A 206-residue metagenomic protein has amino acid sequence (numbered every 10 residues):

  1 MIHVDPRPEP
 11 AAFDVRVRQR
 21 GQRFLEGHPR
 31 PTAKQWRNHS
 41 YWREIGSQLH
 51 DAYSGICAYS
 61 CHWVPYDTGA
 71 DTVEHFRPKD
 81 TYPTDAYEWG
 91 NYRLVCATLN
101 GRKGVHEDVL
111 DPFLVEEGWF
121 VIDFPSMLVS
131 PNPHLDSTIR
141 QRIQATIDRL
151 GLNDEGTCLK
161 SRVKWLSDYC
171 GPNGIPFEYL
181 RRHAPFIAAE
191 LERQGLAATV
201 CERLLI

Functional and structural regions predicted by a protein language model:
I2-H3, P8-I56, Y82-Y87: Short, charged surface segments at domain edges that flank catalytic/cofactor-binding sites
F13-V17, W119, H134, T138-D148: Generic hydrophobic, helix-prone segments enriched in Leu/Val/Ile
E44-A70, C96-L99: Short cysteine-rich loop/turn motifs with clustered Cys
L49, P65, P112-L114, Q144-T146 (+2 more regions): A generic structural signal for short, solvent-exposed coil/turn residues that cap or connect secondary-structure
Y59-L94, G104-V121: Histidine-centered nuclease catalytic patch
D85-N100, V121-R142: Short Fe-S-cluster ligation motifs
T138-I206: C-terminal, charged low-complexity interaction regions
